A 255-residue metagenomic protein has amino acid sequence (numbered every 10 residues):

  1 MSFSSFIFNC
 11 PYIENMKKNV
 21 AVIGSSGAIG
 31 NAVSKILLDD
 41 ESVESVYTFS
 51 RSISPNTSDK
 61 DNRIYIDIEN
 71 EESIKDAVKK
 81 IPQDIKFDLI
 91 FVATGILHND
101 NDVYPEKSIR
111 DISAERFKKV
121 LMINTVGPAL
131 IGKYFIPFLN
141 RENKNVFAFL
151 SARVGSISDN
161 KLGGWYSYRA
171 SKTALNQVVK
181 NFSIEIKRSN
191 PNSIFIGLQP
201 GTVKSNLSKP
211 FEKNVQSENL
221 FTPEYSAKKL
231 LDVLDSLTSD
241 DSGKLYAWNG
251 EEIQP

Functional and structural regions predicted by a protein language model:
S25-I36: N-terminal Rossmann NAD(P)H-binding glycine-rich loop of SDR-like oxidoreductase domains
L38-N56: Conserved glycine-rich Rossmann-like NAD(P)H-binding loop of the short-chain dehydrogenase/reductase
D59-E72: Rossmann-fold cofactor-recognition segment
F91, A148, F195-L198, S208: Hydrophobic structural elements of the Rossmann-like NAD(P)H-binding subdomain that define the short-chain
H98-N101, P105-V120, K144-K180, I184-S189: Catalytic loop of short-chain dehydrogenase/reductase
G132-K133, K180: A short, exposed helix-loop element centered on a Lys and neighboring polar residues
G197, S205, K209-P255: C-terminal helical subdomain
